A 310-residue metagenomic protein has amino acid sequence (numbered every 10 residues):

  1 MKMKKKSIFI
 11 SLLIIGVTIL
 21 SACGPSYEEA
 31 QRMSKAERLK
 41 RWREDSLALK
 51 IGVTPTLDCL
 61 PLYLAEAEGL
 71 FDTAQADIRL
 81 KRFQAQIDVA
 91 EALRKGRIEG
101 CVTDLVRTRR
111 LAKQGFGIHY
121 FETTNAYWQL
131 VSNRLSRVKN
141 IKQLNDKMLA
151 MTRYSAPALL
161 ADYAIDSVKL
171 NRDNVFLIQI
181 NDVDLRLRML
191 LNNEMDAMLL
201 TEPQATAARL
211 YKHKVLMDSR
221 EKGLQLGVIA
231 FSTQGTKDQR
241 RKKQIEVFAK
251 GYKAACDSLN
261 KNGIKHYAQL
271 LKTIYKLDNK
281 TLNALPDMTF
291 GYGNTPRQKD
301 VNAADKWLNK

Functional and structural regions predicted by a protein language model:
K2-I10: Bacterial N-terminal signal peptides that target proteins for export
I19-A22: C-terminal motif of bacterial Sec signal peptides marking the signal peptidase cleavage site
S26-N171, L177-I178, M189, D196-E202 (+1 more regions): Short, glycine-/small- and polar/acidic-enriched structural segments that line small-molecule recognition paths
T56, Q84-I87, V102, M151 (+7 more regions): Soluble non-cytosolic domains of exported or imported proteins
L105-R107, L177-L271: Pocket-lining segment of extracytoplasmic ligand-binding domains
L135-K142, I165-S167, D173-V175, L187 (+5 more regions): Proline/Glycine/Serine-rich low-complexity intrinsically disordered segments that serve as flexible stalks/linkers
D238-K310: Secondary-structure end/capping motifs
